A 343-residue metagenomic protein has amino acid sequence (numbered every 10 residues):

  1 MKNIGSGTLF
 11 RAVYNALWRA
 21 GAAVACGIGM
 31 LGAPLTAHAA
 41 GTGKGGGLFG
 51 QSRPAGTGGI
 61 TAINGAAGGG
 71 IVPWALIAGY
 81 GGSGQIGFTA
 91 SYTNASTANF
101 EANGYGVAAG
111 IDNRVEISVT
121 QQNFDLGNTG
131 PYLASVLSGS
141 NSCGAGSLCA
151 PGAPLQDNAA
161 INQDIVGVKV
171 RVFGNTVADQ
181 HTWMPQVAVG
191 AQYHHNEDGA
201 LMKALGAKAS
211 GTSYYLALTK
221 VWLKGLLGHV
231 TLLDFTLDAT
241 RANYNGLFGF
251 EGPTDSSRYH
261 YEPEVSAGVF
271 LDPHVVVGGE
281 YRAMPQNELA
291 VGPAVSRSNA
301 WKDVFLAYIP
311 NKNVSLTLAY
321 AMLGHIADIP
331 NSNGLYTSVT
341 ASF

Functional and structural regions predicted by a protein language model:
M1-T57: Cleavable N-terminal export/targeting peptides
F10, M30, P185, T231-F235: Low-complexity, intrinsically disordered short segments enriched for Gly/Pro and polybasic residues
A39-E197, M202, Y214, T219-G225 (+5 more regions): Transmembrane beta-barrel domains of Gram-negative outer membranes and organellar outer membranes
T97-N99, N158-N162, K208-S210, S257-Y259 (+2 more regions): Short sequence motifs at beta-strands and strand-loop junctions characteristic of Gram-negative outer-membrane
E101-N103, Q121-N123, D164, T212 (+6 more regions): Transmembrane beta-barrel architecture of outer-membrane proteins
A134-G139, L205-K208, E251-P253, A294-S298 (+1 more regions): Flexible, surface-exposed loop regions and adjacent strand-edge segments of Gram-negative outer-membrane beta-barrel
G206-P293: Detector for outer-membrane/organellar transmembrane beta-barrel domains, recognizing the amphipathic beta-strand
S296-F343: Predominantly the C-terminal beta-signal and adjacent terminal strand-loop region of outer-membrane beta-barrel
